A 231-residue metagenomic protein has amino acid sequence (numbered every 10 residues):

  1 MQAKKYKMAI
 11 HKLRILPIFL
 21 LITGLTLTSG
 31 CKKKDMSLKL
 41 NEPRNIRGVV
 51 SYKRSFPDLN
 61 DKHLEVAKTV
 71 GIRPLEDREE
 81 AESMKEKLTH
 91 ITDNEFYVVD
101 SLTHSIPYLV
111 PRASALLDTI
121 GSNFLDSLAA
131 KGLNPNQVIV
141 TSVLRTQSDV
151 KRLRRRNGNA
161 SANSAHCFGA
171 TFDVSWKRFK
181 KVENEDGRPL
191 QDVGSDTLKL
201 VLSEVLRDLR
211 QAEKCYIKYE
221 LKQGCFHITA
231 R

Functional and structural regions predicted by a protein language model:
M1-L40: Bacterial Sec-dependent N-terminal signal peptides
C31-A129, L221: Extracytoplasmic cell-surface/polysaccharide-interacting catalytic and binding patches
S105-L116, G132, R145, N163-H166 (+2 more regions): Extracytoplasmic/periplasmic, Sec-exported soluble proteins
L109-L116, I120, N134, D149 (+1 more regions): Stable alpha-helical elements in mature extracytoplasmic
G121-K131, L144, L206-E213: Sec/Tat-exported extracytoplasmic proteins
L133-V150: Acidic helix-start/capping segments at beta-turn-to-alpha-helix junctions
Q147-A162: Charged, often glycine-rich, active-site loop that binds/positions anionic groups
N163-R231: Catalytic cores and adjacent binding grooves of peptidoglycan-active enzymes
